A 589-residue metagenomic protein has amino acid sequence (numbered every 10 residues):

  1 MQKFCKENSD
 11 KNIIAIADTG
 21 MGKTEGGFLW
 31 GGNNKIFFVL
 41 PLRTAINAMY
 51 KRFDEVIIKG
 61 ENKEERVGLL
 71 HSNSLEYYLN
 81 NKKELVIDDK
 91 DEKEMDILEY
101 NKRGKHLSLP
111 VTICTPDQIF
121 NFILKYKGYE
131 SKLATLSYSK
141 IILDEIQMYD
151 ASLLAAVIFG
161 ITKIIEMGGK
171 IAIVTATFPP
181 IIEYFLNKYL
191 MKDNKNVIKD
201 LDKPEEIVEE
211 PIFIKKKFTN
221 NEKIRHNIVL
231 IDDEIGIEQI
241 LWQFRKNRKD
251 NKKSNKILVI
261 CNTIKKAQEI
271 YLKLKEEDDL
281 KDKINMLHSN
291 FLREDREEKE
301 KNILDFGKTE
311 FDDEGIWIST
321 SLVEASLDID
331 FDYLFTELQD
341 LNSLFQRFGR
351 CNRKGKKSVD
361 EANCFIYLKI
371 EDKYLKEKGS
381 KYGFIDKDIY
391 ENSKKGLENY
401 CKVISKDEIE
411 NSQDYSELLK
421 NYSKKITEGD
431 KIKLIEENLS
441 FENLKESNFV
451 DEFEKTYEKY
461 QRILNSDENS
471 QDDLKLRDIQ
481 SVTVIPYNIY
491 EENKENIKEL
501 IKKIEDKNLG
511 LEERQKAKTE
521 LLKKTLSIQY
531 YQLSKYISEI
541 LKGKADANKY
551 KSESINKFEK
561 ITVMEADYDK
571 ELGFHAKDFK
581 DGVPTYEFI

Functional and structural regions predicted by a protein language model:
M1-N8: Pre-P-loop entry segment of helicase/translocase ATPase cores
D10-W30: Walker A/P-loop
I14-M21, I146-L153, G160-Y189: Conserved helicase ATPase motor motifs in RecA-like P-loop NTPase domains
N33-I58, L69-L75, F178-I182, I264: Conserved Walker A/P-loop ATP-binding site and its immediately adjacent core in helicase/helicase-like ATPase domains
I36-A45, I171-V174, N255-N262, L287: Conserved RecA-like ASCE P-loop NTPase motor core of nucleic-acid helicases/translocases
E61-K125: Inter-Walker segment of RecA-like/P-loop motor cores
I181-D250: Interdomain hinge/linker at the junction between the two RecA-like core domains of SF2 helicases
E183, Q239-K256, I260, K265 (+3 more regions): C-terminal helicase lobe and adjacent C-terminal extensions/tails of nucleic-acid helicase motors
